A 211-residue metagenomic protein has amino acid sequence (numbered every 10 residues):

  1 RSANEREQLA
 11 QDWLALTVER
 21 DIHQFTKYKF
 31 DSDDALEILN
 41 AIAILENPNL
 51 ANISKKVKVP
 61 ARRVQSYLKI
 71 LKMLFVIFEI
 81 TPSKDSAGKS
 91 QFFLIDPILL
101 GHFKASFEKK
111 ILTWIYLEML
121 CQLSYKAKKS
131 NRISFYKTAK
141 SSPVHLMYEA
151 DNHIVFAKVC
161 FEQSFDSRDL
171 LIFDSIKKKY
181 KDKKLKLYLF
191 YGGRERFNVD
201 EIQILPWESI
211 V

Functional and structural regions predicted by a protein language model:
A3-H153: Accessory nucleic acid-recognition modules appended to NTPase machines
S124-K128, D174-K183: Arginine/glycine-rich "motif VI" loop of SF2 helicases in the C-terminal RecA-like domain
V144, F165-S167, E195-V199: Short active-site-adjacent structural elements
E149, I154-F165: Active-site ExK catalytic segment of metal-dependent nucleases
Q163-F173: Active-site-adjacent loop/helix micro-motif of nuclease/hydrolase catalytic cores
L185-Y191: Short, hydrophobic beta-strand segments that form beta-sheet elements in well-ordered domains
G192-V211: Domain-level recognition of nuclease-like catalytic cores that cleave nucleotide substrates
